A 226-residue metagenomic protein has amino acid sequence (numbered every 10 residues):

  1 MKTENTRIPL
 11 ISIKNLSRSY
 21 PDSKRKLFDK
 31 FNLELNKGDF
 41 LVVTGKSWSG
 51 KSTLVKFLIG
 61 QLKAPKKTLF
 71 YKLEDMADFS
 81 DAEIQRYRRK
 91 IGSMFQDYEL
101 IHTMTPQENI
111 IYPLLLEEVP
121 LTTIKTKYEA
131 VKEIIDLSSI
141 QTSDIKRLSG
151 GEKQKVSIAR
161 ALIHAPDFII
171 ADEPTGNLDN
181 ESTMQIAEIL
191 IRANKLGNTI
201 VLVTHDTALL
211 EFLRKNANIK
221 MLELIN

Functional and structural regions predicted by a protein language model:
I59: Helix-to-loop junction immediately C-terminal to a conserved catalytic motif
K67-D75: Conserved ABC transporter NBD signature motif
D75, T122-I140: Conserved ABC ATPase "signature" region
M104-I111: Short coil-to-helix segment of the ABC ATPase nucleotide-binding domain corresponding to the Q-loop/switch region
D144-L148, E152: Conserved ABC ATPase signature
A165: Conserved catalytic motifs of ABC-family nucleotide-binding domains
I169-D172: Catalytic Walker B motif of ABC-type/P-loop ATPase nucleotide-binding domains
